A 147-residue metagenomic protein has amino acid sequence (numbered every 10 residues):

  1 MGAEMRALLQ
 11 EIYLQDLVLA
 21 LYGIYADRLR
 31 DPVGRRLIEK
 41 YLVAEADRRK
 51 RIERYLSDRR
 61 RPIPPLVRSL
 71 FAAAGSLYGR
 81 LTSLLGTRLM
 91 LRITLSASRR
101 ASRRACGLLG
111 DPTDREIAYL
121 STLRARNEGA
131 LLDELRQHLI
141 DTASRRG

Functional and structural regions predicted by a protein language model:
M1-G147: Non-heme di-metal
